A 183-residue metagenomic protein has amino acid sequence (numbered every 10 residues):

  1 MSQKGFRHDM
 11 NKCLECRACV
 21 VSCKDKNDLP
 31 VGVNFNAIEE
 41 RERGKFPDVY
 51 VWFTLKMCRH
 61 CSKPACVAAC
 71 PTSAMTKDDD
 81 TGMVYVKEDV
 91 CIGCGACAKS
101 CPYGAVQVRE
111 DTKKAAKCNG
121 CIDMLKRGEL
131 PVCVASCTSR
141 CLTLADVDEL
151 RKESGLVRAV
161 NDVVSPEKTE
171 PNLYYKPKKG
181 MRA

Functional and structural regions predicted by a protein language model:
M1-A183: Non-ligating segments of multi-cofactor redox enzymes
